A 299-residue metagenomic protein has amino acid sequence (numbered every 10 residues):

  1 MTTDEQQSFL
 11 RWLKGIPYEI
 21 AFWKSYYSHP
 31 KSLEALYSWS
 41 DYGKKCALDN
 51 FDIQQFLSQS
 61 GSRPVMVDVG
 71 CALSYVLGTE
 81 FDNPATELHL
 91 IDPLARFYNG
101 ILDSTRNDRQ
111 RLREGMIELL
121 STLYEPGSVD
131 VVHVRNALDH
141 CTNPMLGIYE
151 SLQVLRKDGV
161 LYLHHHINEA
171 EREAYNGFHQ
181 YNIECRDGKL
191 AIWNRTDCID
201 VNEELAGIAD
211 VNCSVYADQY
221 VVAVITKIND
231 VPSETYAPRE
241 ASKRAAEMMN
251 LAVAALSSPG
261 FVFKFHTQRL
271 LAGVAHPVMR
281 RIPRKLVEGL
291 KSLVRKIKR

Functional and structural regions predicted by a protein language model:
M1-D4, S8, V222, E240-R299: Membrane-proximal basic amphipathic "stem/tether" segments
T2-G61: Class I SAM-dependent methyltransferase Rossmann-like catalytic core, especially the SAM/SAH-binding loop
V67-L120: Class I SAM-dependent methyltransferase SAM/SAH-binding core
G115-V132: A short acidic, Gly/Pro-enriched loop at the edge of an enzyme's catalytic core that lines a small-molecule cofactor
D130-N143: A short SAM/SAH-binding and catalytic strip from SAM-dependent methyltransferases
M145-V160: A short glycine-rich, Lys/Arg-flanked "PGG" loop and its adjoining helix->strand segment in the class I
Y162-L190: Conserved class I S-adenosyl-L-methionine
Q180-A209: Short alpha-helix
